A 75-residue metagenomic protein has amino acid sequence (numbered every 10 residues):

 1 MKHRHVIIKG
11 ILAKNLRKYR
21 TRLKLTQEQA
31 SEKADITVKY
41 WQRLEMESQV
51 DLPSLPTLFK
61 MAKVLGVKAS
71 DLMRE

Functional and structural regions predicted by a protein language model:
M1-R22: A short, Lys/Arg-rich alpha-helix, primarily the initiator
K14, K24-L25, P53-P56: Residue-level signal for the short linker/turn that defines the boundary of a DNA-recognition helix
R17, E28, F59, S70: Residues within the helices of the helix-turn-helix
R20, S31, A62: The alpha-helix within a helix-turn-helix
K24-L44, S48: Short alpha-helical DNA-recognition segment
S48-K63: Short, basic-rich loop-to-helix N-cap that marks the start of a DNA-contacting helix
G66-E75: Short C-terminal boundary/hinge segments that cap the last helix of small helical domains
